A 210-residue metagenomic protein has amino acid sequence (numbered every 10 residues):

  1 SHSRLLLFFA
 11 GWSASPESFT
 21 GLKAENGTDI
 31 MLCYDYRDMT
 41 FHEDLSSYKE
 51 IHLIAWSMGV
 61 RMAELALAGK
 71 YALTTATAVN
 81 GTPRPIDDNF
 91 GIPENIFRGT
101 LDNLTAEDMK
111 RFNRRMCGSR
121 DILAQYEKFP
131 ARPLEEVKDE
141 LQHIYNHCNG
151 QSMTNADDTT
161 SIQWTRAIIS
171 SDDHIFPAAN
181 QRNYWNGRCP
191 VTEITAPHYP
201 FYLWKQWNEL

Functional and structural regions predicted by a protein language model:
S1-T40: Conserved HGGG/HGGXW glycine-rich cap/lid loop of the alpha/beta-hydrolase fold
G21, Q163, F176-G187, K205: Short alpha-helix in the alpha/beta-hydrolase fold that links the catalytic acid
I54-A63: Gly/Ala-rich beta-loop-alpha elbow adjacent to hydrolase catalytic centers
G69-N103, Q142, W204: Flexible "cap/lid" loop of the alpha/beta hydrolase fold
P85-K128: Helix-rich cap/lid subdomain of alpha/beta-hydrolase
Q125-T154: Hydrophobic, aromatic-rich cap/lid helix
S161, A167-I169, D173: Short beta-strand/loop motif that positions the catalytic acidic residue of the alpha/beta-hydrolase fold
I175, V191-L210: Catalytic histidine-centered segment of alpha/beta-hydrolase-like enzymes
